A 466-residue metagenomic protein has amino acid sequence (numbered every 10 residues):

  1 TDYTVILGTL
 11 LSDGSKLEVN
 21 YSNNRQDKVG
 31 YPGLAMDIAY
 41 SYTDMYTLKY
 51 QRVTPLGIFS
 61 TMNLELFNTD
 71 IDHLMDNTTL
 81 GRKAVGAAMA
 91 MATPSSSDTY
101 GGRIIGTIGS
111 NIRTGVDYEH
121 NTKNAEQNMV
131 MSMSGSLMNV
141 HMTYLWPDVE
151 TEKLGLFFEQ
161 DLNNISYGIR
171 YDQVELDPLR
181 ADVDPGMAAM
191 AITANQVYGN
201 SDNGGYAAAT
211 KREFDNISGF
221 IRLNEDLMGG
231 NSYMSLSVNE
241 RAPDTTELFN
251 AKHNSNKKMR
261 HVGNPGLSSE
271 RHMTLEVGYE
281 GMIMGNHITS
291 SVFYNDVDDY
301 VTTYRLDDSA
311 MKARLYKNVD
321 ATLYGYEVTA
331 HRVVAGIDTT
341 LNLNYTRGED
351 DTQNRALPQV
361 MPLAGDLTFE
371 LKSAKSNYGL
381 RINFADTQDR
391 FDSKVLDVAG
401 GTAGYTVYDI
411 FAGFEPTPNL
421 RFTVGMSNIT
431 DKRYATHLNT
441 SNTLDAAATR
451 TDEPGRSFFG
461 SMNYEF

Functional and structural regions predicted by a protein language model:
T1, N24, V29-M36, L74-A87 (+9 more regions): Outer-membrane beta-barrel translocator domains and adjoining extracellular loop/strand segments of Gram-negative
T1-D27, I38-T61: Transmembrane beta-barrel wall of Gram-negative outer-membrane proteins
D13-V19, P55-M62, S110-T114, N163-S166 (+6 more regions): Repeated loop/turn-to-beta-strand initiation elements of outer-membrane beta-barrel proteins
V19-N23, L64-D70, T114-H120, Y167-Q173 (+6 more regions): Transmembrane beta-barrel strands of outer-membrane/channel proteins
L34-I58, P94-T99, L145, V149-T151 (+8 more regions): Outer-membrane beta-barrel signature, preferentially recognizing the C-terminal barrel domain of Gram-negative
R113-M228, H253-S255, N342: Signature of Gram-negative outer-membrane beta-barrel scaffolds
L162-S166, D172-V174, M282, H287-S393 (+2 more regions): Gram-negative outer-membrane beta-barrel transporters
R241, D296-D298, D386-F391, G413-F466: C-terminal beta-signal and adjacent terminal beta-strands/loops of Gram-negative outer-membrane beta-barrel proteins
